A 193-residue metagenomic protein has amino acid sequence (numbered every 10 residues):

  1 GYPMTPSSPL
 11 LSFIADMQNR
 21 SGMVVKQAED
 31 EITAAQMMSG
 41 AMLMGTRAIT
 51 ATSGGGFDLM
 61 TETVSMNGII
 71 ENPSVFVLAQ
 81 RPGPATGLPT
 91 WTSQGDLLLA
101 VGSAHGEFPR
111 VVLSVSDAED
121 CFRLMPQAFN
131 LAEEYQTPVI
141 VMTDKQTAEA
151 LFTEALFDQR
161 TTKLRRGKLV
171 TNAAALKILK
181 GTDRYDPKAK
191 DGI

Functional and structural regions predicted by a protein language model:
G1-S103, F108-P109, S114: Thiamine diphosphate
S8-P9, P84-A85, D120-C121, A148-L151: Short, well-ordered, mixed-charge alpha-helical segments that flank or form enzyme active sites
D16, D30, D58, D96 (+5 more regions): Acidic-enriched, low-complexity/disordered segments with a strong bias for Aspartate over Glutamate
W91-P138, G167-N172: Conserved thiamine diphosphate
L124-I193: Flexible, low-complexity linker and terminal segments
